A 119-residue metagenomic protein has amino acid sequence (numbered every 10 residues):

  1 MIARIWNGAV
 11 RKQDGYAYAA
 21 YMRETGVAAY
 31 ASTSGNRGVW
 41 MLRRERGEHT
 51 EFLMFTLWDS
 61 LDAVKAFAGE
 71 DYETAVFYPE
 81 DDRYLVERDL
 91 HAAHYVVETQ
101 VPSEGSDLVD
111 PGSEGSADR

Functional and structural regions predicted by a protein language model:
I2, W40-T50, V76-R119: Glycine-rich beta-strand-turn "strand-cap" elements at beta-sheet edges
I2-G8: Active-site-flanking beta-strand signature of metal-NTP-handling nucleotidyl enzymes and homologous cyclase-like
A9, L42, F55-L57: Short hydrophobic/aromatic beta-strand micro-patches that form the beta-sheet surface supporting nucleotide- or nucleic
A9-M22: Short, surface-exposed ligand-recognition loops at beta-strand->loop->(often short) alpha-helix junctions that present
K12, S60, V96-T99: Non-catalytic surface loops within mature trypsin-like serine protease
Y21-N36, L57-H94: An amphipathic, aromatic/His-enriched active-site/gating alpha helix that lines ligand/cofactor pockets
V27-L53: Short, glycine- and small/hydrophobic-rich beta-strand elements in well-ordered beta-sheets
